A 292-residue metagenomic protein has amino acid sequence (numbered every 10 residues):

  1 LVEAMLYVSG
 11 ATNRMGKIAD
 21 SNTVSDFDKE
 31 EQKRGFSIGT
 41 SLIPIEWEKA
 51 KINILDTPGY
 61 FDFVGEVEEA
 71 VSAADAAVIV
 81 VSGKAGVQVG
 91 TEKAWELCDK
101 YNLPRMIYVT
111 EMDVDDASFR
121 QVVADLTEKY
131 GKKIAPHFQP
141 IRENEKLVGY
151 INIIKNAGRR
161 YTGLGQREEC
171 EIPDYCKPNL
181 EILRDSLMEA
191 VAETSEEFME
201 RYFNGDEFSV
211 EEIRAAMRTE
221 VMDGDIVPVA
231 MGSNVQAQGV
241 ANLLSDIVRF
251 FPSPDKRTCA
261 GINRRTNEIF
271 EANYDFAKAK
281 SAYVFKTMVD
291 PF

Functional and structural regions predicted by a protein language model:
L1-F292: Structural and coupling elements of P-loop NTPases
